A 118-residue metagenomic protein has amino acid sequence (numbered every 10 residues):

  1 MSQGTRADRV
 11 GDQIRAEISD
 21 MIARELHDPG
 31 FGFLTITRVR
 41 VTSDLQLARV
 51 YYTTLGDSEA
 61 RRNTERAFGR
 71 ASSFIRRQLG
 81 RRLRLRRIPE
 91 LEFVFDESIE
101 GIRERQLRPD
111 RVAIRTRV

Functional and structural regions predicted by a protein language model:
M1-A48, T53-V118: Charge-rich, low-complexity N-terminal segments
